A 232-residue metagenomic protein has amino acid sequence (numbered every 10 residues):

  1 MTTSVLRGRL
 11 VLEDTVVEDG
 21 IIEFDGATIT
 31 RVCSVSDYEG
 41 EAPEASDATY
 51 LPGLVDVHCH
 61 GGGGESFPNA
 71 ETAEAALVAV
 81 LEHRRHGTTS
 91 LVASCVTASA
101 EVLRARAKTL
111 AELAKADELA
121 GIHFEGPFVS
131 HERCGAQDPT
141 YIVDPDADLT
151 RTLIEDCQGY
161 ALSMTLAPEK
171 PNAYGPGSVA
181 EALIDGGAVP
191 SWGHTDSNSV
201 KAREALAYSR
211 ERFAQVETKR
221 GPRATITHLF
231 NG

Functional and structural regions predicted by a protein language model:
M1-Y38: N-terminal metal-binding scaffold of metallo-dependent hydrolase/deaminase domains
T2-R7, D37-E71, L81: Replace "His-x-His-based motif
G8, I22, A27, D47 (+5 more regions): Divalent metal-coordination and catalytic microenvironments
Y38-A48, R104-D117, R203-R220: Short amphipathic alpha-helices and their capping/turn segments at secondary-structure boundaries
H60-G62, S66, L77-R106, E118-H131 (+3 more regions): Divalent metal-dependent hydrolysis catalytic cores, especially in the metallo-beta-lactamase
G61-E74, A136-D144, P168: Active-site mouth loops of central-metabolism enzymes
K115, V143-G232: Histidine/acidic residue-rich metal-binding segments in metalloenzymes
E125-T150: Flexible glycine-/small-residue-enriched beta->alpha junction loops that bind anionic phosphate/pyrophosphate groups
